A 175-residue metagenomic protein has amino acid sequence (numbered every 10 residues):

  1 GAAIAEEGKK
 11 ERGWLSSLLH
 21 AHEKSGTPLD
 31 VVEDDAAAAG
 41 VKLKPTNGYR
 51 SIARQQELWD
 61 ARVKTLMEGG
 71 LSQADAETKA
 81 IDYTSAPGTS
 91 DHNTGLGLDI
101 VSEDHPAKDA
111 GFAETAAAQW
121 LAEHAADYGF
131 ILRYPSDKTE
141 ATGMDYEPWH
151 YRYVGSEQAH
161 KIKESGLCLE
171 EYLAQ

Functional and structural regions predicted by a protein language model:
G1-Q175: Cell-envelope/glycan interface and biosynthesis
